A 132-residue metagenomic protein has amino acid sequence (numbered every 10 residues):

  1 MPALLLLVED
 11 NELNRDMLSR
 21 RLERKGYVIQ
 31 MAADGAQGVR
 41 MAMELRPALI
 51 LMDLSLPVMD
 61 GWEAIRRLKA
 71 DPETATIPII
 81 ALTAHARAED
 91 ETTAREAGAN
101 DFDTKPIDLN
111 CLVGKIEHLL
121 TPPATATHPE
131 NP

Functional and structural regions predicted by a protein language model:
E9: Conserved acidic carboxylate
D16-R24: Charged docking surfaces used in two-component/phosphorelay signaling
G26-A33, M41: Short hydrophobic/Thr-rich beta-strand motif most characteristic of the beta2 strand and flanking loop of CheY-like
L45-L51, L56: Active-site beta3 strand of CheY-like receiver
I107-I116: C-terminal output helix
